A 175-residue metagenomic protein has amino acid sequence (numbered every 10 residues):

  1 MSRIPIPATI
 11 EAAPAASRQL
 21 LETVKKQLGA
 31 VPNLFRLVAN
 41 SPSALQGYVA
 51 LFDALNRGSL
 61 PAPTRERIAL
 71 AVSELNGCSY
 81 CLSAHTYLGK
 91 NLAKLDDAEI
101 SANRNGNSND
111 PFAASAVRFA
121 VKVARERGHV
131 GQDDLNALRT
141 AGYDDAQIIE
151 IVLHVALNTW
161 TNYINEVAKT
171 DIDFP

Functional and structural regions predicted by a protein language model:
M1-P175: Hydrophobic alpha-helical segments
